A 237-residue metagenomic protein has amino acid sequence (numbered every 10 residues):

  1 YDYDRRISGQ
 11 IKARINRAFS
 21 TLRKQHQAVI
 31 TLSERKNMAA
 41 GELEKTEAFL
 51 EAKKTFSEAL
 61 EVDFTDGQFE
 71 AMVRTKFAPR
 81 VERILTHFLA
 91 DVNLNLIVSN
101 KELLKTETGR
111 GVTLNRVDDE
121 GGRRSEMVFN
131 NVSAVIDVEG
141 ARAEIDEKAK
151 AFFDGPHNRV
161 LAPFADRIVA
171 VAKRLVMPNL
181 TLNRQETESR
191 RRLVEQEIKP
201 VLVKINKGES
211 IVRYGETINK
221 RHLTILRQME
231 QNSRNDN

Functional and structural regions predicted by a protein language model:
Y1-N237: Conserved catalytic-loop aspartate of Hanks-type protein kinases
